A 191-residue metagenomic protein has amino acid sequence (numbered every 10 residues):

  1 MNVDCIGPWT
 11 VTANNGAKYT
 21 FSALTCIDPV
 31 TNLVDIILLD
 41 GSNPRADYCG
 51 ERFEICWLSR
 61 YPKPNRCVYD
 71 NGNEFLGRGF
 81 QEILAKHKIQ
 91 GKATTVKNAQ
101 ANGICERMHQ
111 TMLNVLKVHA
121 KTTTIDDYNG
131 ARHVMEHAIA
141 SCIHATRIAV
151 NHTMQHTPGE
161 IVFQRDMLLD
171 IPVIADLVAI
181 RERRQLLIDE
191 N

Functional and structural regions predicted by a protein language model:
M1-D35, D40-G41: An active-site-proximal beta-strand-loop segment
N2, T25-C26, I36-L38, V68 (+3 more regions): Structured core elements
W9-T10, L33, P44-A46, E74-G77 (+3 more regions): Flexible loop/turn segments at secondary-structure boundaries
Y19, I36-R60: Active-site beta-loop-alpha junctions of metal-dependent nucleic acid enzymes, especially the RNase H-like/DDE
T31-D35, S59-R66: Short, surface-exposed connector motifs at secondary-structure boundaries
V34, Y48-F53, V68, G77-F80 (+1 more regions): Extended, hydrophobic alpha-helical segments in both membrane/secreted and soluble proteins
P62-L76, G91, T95, N102: Acidic/histidine-rich, metal-coordinating catalytic segments
F80-N191: Domain-scale segment recognizer with a strong primary affinity for retroviral/LTR-retrotransposon integrase
